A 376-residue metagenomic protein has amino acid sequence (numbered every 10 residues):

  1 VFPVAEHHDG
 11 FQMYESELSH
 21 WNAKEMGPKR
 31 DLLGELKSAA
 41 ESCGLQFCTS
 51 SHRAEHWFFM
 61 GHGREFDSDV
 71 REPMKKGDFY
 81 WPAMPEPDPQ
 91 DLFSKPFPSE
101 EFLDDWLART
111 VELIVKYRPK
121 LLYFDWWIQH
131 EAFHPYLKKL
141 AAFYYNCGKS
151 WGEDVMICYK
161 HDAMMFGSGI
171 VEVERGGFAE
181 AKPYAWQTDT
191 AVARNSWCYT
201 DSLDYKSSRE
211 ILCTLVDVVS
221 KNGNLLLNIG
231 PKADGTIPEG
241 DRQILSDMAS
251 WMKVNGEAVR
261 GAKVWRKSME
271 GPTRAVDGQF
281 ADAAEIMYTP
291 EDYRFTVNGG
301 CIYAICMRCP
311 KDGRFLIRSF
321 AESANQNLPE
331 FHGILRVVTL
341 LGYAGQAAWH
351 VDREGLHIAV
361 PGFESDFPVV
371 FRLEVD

Functional and structural regions predicted by a protein language model:
V1-D376: Mature catalytic domains of secreted/periplasmic carbohydrate-active enzymes
